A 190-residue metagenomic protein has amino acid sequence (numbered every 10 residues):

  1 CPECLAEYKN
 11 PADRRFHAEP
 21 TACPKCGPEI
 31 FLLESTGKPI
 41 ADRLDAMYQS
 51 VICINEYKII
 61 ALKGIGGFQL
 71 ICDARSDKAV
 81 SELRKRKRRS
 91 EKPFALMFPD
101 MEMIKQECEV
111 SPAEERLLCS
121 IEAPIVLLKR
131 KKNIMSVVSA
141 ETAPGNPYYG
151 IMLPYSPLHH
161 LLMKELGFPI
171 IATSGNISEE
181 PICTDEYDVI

Functional and structural regions predicted by a protein language model:
C1-I190: Active-site-adjacent structural elements in enzyme catalytic cores
